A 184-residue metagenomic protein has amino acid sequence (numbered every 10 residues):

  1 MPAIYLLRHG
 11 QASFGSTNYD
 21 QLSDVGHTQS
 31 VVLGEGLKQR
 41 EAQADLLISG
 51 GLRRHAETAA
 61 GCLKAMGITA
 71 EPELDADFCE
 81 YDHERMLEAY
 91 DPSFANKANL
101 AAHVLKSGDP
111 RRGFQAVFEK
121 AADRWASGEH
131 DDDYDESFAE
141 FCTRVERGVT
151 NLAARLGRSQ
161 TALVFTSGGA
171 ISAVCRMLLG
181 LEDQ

Functional and structural regions predicted by a protein language model:
M1-P2, A116: Short, positively charged
P2-D77, D135-E140: Active-site-proximal alpha-helix that buttresses catalytic centers in soluble enzyme cores
Q11-S13, R53-R54, C79-Y81, G168-I171 (+1 more regions): Short, solvent-exposed loop/turn segments at secondary-structure junctions
S16, T58-A59, E84, V174-R176: Short glycine-/acidic-enriched loop or helix-start segments at secondary-structure transitions that form or flank
Y19-Q21, G61-K64, L87-Y90, M177-L181: Short, glycine/charged-enriched secondary-structure capping and boundary segments
L33, L37, A121, G148-L152: Hydrophobic alpha-helical packing residues
A56, D135, A139, T143-Q184: Active-site-adjacent alpha-helix immediately C-terminal to a catalytic or transition-state-stabilizing loop
I68-R144: Phosphate-handling substructures
